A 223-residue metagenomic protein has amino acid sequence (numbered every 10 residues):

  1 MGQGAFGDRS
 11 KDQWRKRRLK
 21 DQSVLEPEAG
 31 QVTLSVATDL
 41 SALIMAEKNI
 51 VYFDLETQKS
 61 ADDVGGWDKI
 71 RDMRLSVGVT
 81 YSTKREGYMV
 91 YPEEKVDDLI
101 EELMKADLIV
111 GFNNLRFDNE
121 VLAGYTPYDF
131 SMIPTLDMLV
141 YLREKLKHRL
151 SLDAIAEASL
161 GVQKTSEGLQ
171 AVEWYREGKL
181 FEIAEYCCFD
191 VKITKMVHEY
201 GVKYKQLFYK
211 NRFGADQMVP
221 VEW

Functional and structural regions predicted by a protein language model:
M1, A154, A158: A polyanion-binding, active-site-adjacent surface
G2-S10, W14-R17, L25-T38, K195-W223: Acidic two-metal-ion nuclease catalytic site recognized across multiple nuclease folds, prominently DnaQ/RNase D-T
S35-M104, L108: Conserved RNase H-like, two-metal-ion catalytic cores of nucleic-acid enzymes
D54-E56, D137, D190: Acidic active-site catalytic centers that drive phospho-/nucleotidyl reactions and related ester hydrolyses
V77, V121, V140, I193-T194: Hydrophobic side chains within alpha-helical segments
K84-A154: Conserved DEDDh/DEDDy metal-dependent 3′-5′ exonuclease domain
L160-V219: Acidic, Mg2+-coordinating catalytic module of metal-dependent nucleases/exonucleases that use a two-metal-ion mechanism
